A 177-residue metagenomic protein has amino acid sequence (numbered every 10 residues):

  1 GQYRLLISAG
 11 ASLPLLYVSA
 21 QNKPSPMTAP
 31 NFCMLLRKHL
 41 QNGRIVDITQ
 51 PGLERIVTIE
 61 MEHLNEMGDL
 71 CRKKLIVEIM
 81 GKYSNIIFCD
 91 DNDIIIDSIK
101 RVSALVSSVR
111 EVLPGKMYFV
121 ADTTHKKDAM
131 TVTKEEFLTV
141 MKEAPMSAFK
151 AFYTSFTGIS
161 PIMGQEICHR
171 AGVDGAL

Functional and structural regions predicted by a protein language model:
Q2-L177: Phosphate/anion-contacting hairpin/loop surfaces
